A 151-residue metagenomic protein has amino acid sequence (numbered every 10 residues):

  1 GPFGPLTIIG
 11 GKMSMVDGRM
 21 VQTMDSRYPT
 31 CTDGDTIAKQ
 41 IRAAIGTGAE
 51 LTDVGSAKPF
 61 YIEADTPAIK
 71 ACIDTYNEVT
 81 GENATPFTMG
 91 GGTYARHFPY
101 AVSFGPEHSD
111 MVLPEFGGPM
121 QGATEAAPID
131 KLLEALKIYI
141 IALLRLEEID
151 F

Functional and structural regions predicted by a protein language model:
G1-T32, K39: Midchain, well-structured core segments that form catalytic/ion-binding scaffolds
P2, Y61-E78, G105: Short, low-order "capping/linker" segments at domain edges
I9-G11, E50, E82-T88: A short linear hydrophobic-aromatic micro-motif
V16, D74, E82-I149: Zn-dependent metallopeptidase/amidohydrolase metal-coordination segment
Q22-M24, K58-Y61: A generic structural motif
M24, G46-T47: Transmembrane helical segments that form the transport core of multi-pass membrane transport proteins
D35-G46: Short amphipathic alpha-helices in soluble, non-transmembrane regions that often serve as interface/regulatory elements
T47-G55: Conserved short beta-strand edge segments in small beta-sheet-based binding/regulatory domains
